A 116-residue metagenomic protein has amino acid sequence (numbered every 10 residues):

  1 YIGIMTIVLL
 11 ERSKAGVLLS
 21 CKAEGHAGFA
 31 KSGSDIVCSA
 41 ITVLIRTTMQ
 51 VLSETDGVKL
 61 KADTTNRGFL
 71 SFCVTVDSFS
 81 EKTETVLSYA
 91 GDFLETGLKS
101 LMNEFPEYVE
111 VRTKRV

Functional and structural regions predicted by a protein language model:
I2-I36, Q50-V116: N-terminal intrinsically disordered, cationic/polar leader segments that include organellar targeting peptides
V37, I41: Short, conserved glycine- and acidic-residue-centered signature motifs in active-site or ligand-binding loops
